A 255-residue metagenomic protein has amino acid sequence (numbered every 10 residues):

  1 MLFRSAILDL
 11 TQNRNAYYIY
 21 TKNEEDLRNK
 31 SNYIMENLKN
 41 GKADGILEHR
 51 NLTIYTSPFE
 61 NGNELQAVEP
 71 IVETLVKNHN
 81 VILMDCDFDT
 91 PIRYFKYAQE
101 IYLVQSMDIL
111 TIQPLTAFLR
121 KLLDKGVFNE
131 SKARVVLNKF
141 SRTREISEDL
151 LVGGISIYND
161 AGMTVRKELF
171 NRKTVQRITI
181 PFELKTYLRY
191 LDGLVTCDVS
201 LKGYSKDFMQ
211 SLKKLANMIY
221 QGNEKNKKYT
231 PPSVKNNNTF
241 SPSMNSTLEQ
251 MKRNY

Functional and structural regions predicted by a protein language model:
I7-N78, L184-L194: P-loop/Walker-type NTP enzyme "switch/lid" segment
V68-E69, T116-T143: P-loop/Walker A phosphate-binding loop and immediately adjacent motor/lid segment at beta-alpha junctions
N78-T90: Glycine-rich phosphate-binding loop used to anchor ATP phosphates in small-molecule kinases, encompassing both
V81, Q99-L103, Q176-I178: Well-ordered beta-strand positions
F88-I109: Inter-motif core of Ras-like GTPase G domains
S141-V199: Beta-strand-loop-alpha "switch" segments that mediate conformational coupling across diverse proteins
R189-Y255: NTP-binding/hydrolysis catalytic cores, primarily Walker-type P-loop NTPases
